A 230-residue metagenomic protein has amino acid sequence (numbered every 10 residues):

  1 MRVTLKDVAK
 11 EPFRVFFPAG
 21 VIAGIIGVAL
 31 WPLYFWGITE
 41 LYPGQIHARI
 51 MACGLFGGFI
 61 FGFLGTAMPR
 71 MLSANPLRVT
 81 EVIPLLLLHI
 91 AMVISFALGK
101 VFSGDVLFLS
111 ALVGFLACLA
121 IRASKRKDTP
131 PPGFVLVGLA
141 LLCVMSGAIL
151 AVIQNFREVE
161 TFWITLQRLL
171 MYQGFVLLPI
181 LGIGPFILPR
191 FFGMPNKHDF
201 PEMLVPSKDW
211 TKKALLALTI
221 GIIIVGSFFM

Functional and structural regions predicted by a protein language model:
M1-M230: Hydrophobic alpha-helical transmembrane segments of multi-pass integral membrane proteins
